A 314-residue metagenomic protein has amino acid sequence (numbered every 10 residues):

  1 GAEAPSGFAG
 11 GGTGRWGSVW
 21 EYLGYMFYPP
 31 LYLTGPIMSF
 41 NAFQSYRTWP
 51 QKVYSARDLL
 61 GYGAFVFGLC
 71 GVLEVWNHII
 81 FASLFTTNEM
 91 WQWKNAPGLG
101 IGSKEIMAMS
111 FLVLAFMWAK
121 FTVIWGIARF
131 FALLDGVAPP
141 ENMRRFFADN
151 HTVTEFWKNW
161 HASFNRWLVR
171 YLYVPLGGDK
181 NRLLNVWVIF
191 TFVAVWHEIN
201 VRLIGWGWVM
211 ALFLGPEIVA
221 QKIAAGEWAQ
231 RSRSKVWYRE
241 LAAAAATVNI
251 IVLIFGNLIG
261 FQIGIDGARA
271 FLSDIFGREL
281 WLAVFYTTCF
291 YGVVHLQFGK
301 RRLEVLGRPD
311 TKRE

Functional and structural regions predicted by a protein language model:
G1-E314: Non-catalytic, membrane-anchoring transmembrane segments at the edges
